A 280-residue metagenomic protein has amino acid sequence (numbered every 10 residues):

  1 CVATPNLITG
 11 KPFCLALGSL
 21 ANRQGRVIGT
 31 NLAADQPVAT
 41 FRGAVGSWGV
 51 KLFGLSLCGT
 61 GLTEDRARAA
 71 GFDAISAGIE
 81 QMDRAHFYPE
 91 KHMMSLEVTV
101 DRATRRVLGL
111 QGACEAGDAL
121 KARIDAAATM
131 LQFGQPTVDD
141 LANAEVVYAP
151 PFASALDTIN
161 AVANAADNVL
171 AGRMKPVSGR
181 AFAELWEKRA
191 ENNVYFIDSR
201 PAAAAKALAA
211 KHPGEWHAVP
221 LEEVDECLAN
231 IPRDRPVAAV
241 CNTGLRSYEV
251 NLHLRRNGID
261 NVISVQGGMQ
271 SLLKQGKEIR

Functional and structural regions predicted by a protein language model:
C1-D118, P151-S154, T158-K188, V194: Mid-to-C-terminal Rossmann-like scaffold of FAD/NAD(P)H-dependent oxidoreductases
N31, D35, M130, R256-N257 (+1 more regions): Active-site catalytic microenvironments for nucleophilic, acid-base chemistry
G61-D65, D125, Y248: Residue-level marker for well-ordered alpha-helical positions
R66, R123, T129-M130, A204 (+1 more regions): Residues within well-ordered alpha helices
A116-P136: A short, polar/charged loop-to-alpha-helix boundary motif
P136-P150, S154, N160-V194, P201-A238 (+1 more regions): Rhodanese-like catalytic fold shared by cysteine-dependent sulfurtransferases and DSP/PTP-type phosphatases
